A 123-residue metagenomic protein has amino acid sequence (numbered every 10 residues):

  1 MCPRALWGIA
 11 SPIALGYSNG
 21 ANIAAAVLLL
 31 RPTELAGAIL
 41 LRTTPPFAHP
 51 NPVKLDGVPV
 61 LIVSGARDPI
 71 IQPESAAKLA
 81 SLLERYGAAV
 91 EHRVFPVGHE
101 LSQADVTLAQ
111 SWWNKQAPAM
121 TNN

Functional and structural regions predicted by a protein language model:
M1-I13: Gly/Ser-rich "nucleophile elbow"/oxyanion-hole loop immediately N-terminal to the catalytic nucleophile in hydrolases
A10-D56: Primarily recognizes the serine-hydrolase "nucleophile elbow" in alpha/beta-hydrolase and SGNH/GDSL folds
P12, V60, V90: Hydrophobic anchor at the start of a short beta-strand that flanks the dinucleotide cofactor-binding loop
I39, V63, E91-R93: Conserved Rossmann-like nucleotide-binding pocket used by diverse enzymes that bind dinucleotide cofactors
P45-P50, I70, L101-Q103: A short beta-to-alpha transition loop/helix N-cap that caps and shapes the active-site region
D56, L61-S64, D68: Short beta-strand/loop motif that positions the catalytic acidic residue of the alpha/beta-hydrolase fold
A66-E74, H99-E100: Acidic catalytic loop of the alpha/beta-hydrolase fold
A77-A80, E84-N123: C-terminal catalytic histidine-bearing segment of alpha/beta-hydrolase fold enzymes
